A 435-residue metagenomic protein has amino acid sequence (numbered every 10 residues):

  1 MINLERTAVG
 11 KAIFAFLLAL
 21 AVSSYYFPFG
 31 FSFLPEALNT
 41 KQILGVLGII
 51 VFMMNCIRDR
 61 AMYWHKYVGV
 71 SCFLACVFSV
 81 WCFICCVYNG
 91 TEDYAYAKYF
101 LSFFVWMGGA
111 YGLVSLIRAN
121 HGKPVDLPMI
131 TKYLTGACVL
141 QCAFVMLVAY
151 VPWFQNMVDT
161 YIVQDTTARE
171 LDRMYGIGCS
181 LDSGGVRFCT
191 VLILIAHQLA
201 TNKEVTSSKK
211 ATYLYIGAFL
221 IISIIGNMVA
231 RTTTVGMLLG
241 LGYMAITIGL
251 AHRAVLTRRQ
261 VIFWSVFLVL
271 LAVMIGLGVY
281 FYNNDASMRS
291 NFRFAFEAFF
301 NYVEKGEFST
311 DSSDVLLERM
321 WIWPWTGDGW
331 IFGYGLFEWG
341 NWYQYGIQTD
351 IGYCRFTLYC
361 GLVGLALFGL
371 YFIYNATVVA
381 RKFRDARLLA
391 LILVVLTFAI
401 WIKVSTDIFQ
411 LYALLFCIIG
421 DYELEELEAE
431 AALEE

Functional and structural regions predicted by a protein language model:
M1-I13, V205, L256-W264, L268-A272 (+2 more regions): A juxtamembrane structural motif centered on a specific transmembrane helix
I13-G30, V46-G108, V395-A399: N-terminal hydrophobic segments of proteins, predominantly signal-anchor/transmembrane helices of inner/organellar
Y67-A75, L113-W153: Interfacial loop-to-transmembrane-helix boundary motif in multi-pass membrane proteins
T131-N156, C179-V229, T234-T247: Alpha-helical transmembrane segments of multi-pass inner-membrane proteins
V158, I162, F299-C360: Long extracytoplasmic/lumenal interhelical loops at the membrane interface of multi-pass membrane proteins
Y175, S180, L336, Y345-V379: A conserved mid-to-late transmembrane alpha helix and its immediate loop/hinge that forms the functional core
I193-H197, L241-G242, L388-F398, S405-E435: Transmembrane alpha-helices of multi-pass inner-membrane enzymes
G242, L250, Y359-I400: Hydrophobic transmembrane alpha-helices and their immediate junctions
